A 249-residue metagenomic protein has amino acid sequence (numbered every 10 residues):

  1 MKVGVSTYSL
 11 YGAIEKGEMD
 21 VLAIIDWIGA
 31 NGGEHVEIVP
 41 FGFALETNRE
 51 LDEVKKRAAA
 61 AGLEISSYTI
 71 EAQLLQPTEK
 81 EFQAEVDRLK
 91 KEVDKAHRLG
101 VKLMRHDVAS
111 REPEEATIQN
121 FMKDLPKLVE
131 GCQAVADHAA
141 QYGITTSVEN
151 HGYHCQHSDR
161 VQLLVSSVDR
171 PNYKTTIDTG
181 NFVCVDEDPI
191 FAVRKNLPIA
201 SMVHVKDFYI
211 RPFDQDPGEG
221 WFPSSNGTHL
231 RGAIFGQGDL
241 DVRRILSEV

Functional and structural regions predicted by a protein language model:
M1-L103, M122-P126, Q133, A140 (+5 more regions): N-terminal pre-domain/capping segments
S9-Y11, P40-G42, E71-L74, V108-E112 (+3 more regions): Active-site-proximal loop/turn and secondary-structure-junction residues that shape catalytic pockets, frequently
E15, T47-N48, P77-T78, E115-A116 (+2 more regions): Short Asp/Glu-rich motifs
E18-D20, E50-E53, E81-Q83, I118-F121 (+3 more regions): Short, glycine/charged-enriched secondary-structure capping and boundary segments
H35-V36, Y68, Q133-D239, R243: Acidic/histidine-rich catalytic cores of soluble enzymes
A96-I118, Y142-C155: Active-site groove signature of glycoside hydrolases
E115-V135, G152: Glycine/proline-rich, positively charged, aromatic-decorated active-site loop/lid region on the catalytic face
